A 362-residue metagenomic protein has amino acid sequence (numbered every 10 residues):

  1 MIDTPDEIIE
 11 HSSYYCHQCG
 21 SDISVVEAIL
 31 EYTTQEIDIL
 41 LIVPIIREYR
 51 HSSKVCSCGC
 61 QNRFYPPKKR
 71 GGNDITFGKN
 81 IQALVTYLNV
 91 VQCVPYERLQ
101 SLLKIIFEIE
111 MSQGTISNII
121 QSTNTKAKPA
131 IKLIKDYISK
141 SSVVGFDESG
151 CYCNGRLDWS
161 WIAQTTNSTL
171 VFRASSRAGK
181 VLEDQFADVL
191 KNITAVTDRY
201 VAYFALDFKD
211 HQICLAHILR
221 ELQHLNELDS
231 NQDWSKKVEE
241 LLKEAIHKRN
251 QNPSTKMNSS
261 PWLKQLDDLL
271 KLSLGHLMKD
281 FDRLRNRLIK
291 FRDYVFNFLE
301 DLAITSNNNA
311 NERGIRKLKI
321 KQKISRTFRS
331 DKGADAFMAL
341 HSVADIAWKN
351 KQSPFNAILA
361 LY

Functional and structural regions predicted by a protein language model:
M1-N73, S117, F146, Y152: Short, flexible loop/hinge motifs at secondary-structure junctions
C16, C56, V85, L99 (+8 more regions): Mobile genetic element proteins and their domesticated derivatives, centered on retroelements and DNA transposons
K79-Q92: Short, amphipathic alpha-helical "recognition" segments used to contact nucleic acids or chromatin
E97-E108: DNA-recognition alpha helix
I106-I109, T115-Y200: RNase H-like nuclease fold core
I193, R199-L206, K236-Y362: Acidic/histidine-rich catalytic cores and adjacent linkers of DNA breakage/strand-transfer/modification proteins
R199-V201, D207-K237: Conserved beta-strand -> loop -> alpha-helix junction used to position metal-binding or nucleic-acid-contacting
